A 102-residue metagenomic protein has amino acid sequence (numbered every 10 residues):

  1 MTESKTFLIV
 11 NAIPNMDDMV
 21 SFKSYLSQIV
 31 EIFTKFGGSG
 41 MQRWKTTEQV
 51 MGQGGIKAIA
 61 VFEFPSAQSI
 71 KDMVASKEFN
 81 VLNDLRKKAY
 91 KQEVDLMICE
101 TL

Functional and structural regions predicted by a protein language model:
M1-K57, F64-A75, C99-L102: Short S/T/G/P-rich N-terminal loop/turn motif that feeds into the first structured element of a domain
E31-I32, R86-Y90: Short, conserved catalytic or adaptor-binding loops enriched in Gly and charged residues
V61-E63, V94: Alpha-helical membrane-embedding segments and immediately adjacent membrane-interface amphipathic helices
I70-K71, E78-K88: C-terminal structural segments of small proteins and small subunits
K88-L102: C-terminal end-helix/capping segment
